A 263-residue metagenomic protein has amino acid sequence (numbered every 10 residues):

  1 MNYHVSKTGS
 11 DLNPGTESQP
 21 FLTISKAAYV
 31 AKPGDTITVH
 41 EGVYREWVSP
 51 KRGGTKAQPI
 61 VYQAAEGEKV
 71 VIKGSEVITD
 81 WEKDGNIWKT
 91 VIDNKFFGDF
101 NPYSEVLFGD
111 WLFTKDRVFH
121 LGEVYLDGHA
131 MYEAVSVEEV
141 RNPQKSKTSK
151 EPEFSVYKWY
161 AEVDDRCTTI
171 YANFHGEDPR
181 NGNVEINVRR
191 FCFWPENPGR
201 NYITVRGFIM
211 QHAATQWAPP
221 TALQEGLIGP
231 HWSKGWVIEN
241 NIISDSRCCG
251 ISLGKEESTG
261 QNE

Functional and structural regions predicted by a protein language model:
N2-W232, S244, S252, T259-N262: Extracellular polysaccharide-degrading/modifying enzymes targeting complex plant/algal/animal polysaccharides
